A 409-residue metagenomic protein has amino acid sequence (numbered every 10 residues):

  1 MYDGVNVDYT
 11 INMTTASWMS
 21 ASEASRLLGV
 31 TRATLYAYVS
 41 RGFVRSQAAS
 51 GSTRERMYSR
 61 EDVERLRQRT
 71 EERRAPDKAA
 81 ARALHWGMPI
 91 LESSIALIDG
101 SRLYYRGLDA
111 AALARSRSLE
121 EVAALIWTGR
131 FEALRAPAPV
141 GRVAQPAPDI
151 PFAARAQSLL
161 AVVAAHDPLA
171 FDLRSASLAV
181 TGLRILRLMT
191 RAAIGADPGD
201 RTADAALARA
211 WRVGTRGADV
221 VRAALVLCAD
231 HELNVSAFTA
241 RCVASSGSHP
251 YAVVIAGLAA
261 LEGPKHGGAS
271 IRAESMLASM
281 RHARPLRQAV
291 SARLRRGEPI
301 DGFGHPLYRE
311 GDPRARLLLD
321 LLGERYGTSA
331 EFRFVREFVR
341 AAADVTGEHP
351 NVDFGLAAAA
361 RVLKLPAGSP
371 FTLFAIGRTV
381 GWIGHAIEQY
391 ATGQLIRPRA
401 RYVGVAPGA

Functional and structural regions predicted by a protein language model:
M1-T15: Short, intrinsically disordered or compositionally biased N-terminal tails of bacterial proteins
T14-E23, L27-A409: Hydrophobic alpha-helical bundle cores within soluble ligand-binding/oligomerization subdomains
